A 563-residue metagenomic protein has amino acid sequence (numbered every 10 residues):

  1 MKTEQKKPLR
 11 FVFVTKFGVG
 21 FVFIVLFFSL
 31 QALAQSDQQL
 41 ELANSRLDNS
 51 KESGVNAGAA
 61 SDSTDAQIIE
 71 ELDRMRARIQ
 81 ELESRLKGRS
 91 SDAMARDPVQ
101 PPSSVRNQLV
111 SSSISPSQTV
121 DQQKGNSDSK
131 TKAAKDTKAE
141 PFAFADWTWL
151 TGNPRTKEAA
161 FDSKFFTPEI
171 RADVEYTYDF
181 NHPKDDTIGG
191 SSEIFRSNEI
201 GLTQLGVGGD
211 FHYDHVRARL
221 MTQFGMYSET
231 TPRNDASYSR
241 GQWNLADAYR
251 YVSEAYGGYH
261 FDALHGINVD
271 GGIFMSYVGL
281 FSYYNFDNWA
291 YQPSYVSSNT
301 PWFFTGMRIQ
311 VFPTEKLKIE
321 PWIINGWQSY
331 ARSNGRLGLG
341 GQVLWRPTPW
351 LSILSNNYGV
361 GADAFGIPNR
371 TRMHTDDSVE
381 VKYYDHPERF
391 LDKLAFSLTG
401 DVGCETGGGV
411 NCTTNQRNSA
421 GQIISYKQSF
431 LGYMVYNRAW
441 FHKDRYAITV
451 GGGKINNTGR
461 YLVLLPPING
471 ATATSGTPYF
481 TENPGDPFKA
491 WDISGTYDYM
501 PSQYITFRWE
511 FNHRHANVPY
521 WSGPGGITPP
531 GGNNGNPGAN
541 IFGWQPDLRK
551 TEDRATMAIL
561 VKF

Functional and structural regions predicted by a protein language model:
K2, A32-D185: N-terminal periplasmic/intermembrane-space "pro-region" immediately following the signal or transit peptide
A139, T231, R240-L245, L351-G361 (+1 more regions): Outer-membrane beta-barrel pore domains
W147, N181-S197, E229-E254, H260-W345 (+2 more regions): Surface-exposed coil loops of outer-membrane beta-barrel proteins
T151, I170, L202-F211, E254-Y259 (+9 more regions): Residues on the lipid-exposed face of transmembrane beta-strands in outer-membrane beta-barrel proteins
N153-P168, N181, D214-A218, D262-I267 (+5 more regions): Short loop/turn motifs that connect adjacent beta-strands in outer-membrane beta-barrel proteins
A159-F166, T177-L202, P530-D547: Surface-exposed strand-loop-strand hairpins of Gram-negative outer-membrane beta-barrel proteins
K164, R196-T203, A248-S253, P301-T305 (+5 more regions): Residues that define the transmembrane beta-barrel architecture of outer-membrane proteins
D173-T177, Q223-G225, G272-S276, I324-W327 (+7 more regions): Outer-membrane beta-barrel pore domains and translocons
